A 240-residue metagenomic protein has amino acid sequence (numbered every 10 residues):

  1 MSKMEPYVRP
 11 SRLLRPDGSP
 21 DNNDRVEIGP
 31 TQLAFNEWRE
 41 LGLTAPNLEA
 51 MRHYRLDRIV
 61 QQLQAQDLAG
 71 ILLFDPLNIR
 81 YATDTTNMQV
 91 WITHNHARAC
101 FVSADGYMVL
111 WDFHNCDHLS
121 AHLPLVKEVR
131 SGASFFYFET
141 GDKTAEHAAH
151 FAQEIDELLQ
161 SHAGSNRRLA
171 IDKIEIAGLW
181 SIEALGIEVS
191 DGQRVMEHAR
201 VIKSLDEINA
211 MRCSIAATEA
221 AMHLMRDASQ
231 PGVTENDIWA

Functional and structural regions predicted by a protein language model:
M1-A220: A composition/biophysics-driven feature that prefers long, compositionally simple stretches
L48-R52, Q230-A240: Signal-transducing coiled-coil linker helices
I215-M225, E235-I238: Active-site pocket-lining segments that scaffold enzyme catalytic pockets across diverse folds
